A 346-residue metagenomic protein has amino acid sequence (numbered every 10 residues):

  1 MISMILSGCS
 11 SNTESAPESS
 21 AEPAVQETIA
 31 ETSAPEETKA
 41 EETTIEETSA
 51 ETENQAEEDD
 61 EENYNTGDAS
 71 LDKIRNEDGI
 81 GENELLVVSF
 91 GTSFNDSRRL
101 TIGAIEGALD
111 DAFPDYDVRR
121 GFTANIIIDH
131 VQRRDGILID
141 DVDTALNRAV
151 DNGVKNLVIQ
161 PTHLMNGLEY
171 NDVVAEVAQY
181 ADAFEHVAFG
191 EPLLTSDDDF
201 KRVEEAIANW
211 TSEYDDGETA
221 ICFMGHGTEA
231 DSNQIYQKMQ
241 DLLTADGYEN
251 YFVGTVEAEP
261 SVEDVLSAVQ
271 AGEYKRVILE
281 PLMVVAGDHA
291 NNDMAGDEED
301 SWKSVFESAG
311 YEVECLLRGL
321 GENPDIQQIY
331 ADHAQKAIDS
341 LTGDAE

Functional and structural regions predicted by a protein language model:
I5-G8: C-terminal motif of bacterial Sec signal peptides marking the signal peptidase cleavage site
S10-T13: Bacterial signal peptide processing site
S15-D59: Low-complexity, Pro/Thr/Ser/Glu-rich flexible segments characteristic of extracytoplasmic/periplasmic regions
E47-E346: Active-site-proximal alpha-helix that buttresses catalytic centers in soluble enzyme cores
